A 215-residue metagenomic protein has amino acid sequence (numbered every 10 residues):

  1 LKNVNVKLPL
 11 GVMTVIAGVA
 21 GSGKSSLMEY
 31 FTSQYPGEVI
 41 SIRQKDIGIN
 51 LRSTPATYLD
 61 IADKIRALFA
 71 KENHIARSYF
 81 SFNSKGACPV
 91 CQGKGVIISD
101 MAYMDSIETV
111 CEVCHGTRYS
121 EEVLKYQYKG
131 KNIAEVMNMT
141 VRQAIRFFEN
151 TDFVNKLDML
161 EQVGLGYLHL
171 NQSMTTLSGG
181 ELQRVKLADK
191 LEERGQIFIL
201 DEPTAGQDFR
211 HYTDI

Functional and structural regions predicted by a protein language model:
L1-I215: Conserved phosphate-binding elements of NTP-dependent enzyme cores
